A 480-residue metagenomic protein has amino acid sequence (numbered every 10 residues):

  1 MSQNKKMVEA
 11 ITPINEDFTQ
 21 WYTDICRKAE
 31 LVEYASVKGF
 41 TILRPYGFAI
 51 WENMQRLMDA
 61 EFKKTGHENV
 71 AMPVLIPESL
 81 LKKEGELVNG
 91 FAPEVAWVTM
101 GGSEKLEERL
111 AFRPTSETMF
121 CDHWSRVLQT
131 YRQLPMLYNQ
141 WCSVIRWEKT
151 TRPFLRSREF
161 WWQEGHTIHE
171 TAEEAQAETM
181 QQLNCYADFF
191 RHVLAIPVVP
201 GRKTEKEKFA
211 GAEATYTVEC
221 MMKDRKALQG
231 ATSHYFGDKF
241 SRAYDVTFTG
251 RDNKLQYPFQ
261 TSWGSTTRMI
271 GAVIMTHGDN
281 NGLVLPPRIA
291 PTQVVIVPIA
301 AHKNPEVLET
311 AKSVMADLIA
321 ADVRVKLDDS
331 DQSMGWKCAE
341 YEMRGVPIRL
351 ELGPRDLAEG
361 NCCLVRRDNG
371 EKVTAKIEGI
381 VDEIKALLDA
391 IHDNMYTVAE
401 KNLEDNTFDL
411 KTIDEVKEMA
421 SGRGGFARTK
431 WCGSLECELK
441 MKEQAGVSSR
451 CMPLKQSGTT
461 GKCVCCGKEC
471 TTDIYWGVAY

Functional and structural regions predicted by a protein language model:
M1-Y480: NTP/phosphate- and nucleic-acid-binding module
